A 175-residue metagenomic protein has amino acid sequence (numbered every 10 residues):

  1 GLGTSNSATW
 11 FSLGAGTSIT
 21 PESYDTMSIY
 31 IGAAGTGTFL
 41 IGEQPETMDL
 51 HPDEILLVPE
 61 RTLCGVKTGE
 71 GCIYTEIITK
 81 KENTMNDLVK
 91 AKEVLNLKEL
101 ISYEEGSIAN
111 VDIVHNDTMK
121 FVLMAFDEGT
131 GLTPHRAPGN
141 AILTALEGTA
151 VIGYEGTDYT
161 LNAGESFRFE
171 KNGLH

Functional and structural regions predicted by a protein language model:
G1-T9, D49-P52, L56, G71-T118: A short, N-terminal "cap"/entry segment at the start of jelly-roll beta-barrel domains of the cupin/DSBH fold
S7-Y24, G106-A109, K120-A137: Conserved short histidine dyad/triad with adjacent acidic residue
W10, T20, I29, P45-D49 (+3 more regions): Short, surface-exposed secondary-structure edge patches
D25-G42, P138-E155: Glycine- and acidic-residue-biased ligand/ion/polar-headgroup-sensing regions
T26, L63, Y103-N110, P138-G139 (+4 more regions): Contiguous, function-dense segments enriched for cysteine-driven chemistry and partner/ligand-binding capacity
T36-T38, L63, I73, T149-V151 (+2 more regions): Structural motif
E43-R61, E155-N172: Short acidic-glycine-tyrosine-enriched beta hairpin
V66-G69: Asparagine-centered strand-capping/turn motif at beta-strand->loop junctions
